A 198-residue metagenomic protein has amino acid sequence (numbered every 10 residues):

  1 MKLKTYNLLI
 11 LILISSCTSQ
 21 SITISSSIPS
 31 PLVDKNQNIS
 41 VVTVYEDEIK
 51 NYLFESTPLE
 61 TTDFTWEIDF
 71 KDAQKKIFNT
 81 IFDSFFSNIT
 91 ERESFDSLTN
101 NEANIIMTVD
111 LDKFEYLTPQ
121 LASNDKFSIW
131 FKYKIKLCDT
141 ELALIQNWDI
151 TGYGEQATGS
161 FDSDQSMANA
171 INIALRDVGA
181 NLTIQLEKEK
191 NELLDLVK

Functional and structural regions predicted by a protein language model:
M1-C17: Sec-dependent bacterial lipoprotein signal peptides
C17-N79, N191-K198: A structural "domain/chain start" motif
T18-S25, R92-N147, A157-T158: Surface-exposed short loop/turn segments
V44-I49, D110-Y116, T151-Y153: Generic short beta-strand segments
T61-D69, E141-I184: Short secondary-structure boundary motifs at beta->alpha junctions and helix caps
I68-S97: Mid-chain, structured segments of secreted extracytoplasmic proteins
T80-N88, D177, N181, Q185-E189: Structured segments of extracytoplasmic/periplasmic soluble domains in secreted or envelope-associated proteins
D162, I184, K188-N191, D195: Surface-exposed, polar/charged faces of alpha-helical domains in mature secreted/periplasmic/lumenal proteins
